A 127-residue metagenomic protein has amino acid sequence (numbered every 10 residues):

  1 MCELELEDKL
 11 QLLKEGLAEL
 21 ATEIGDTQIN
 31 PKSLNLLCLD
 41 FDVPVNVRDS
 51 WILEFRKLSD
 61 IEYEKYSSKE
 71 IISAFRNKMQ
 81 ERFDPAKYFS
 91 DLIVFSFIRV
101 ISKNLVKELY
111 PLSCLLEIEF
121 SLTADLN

Functional and structural regions predicted by a protein language model:
M1-S33: Long, leucine- and charge-enriched amphipathic alpha-helices that form heptad-repeat coiled-coil/leucine-zipper-like
L4, D8, V43-S50, Y66 (+3 more regions): Alpha-helix boundary/N-cap detector
D8, L12-E15, N46, S50-L53 (+1 more regions): Short, well-structured alpha-helical interface segments that form or flank functional binding sites
I24-E81: Amphipathic alpha-helical interaction modules
R76-N127: Amphipathic alpha-helical binding modules
